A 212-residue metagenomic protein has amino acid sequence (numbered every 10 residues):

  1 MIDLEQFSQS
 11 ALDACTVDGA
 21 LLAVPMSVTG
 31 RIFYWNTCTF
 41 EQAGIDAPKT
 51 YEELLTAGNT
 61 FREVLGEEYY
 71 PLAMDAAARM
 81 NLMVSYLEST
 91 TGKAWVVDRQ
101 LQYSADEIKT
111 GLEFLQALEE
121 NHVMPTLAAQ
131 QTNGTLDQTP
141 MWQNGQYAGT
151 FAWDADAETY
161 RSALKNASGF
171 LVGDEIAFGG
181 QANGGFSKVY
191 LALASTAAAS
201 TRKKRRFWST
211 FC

Functional and structural regions predicted by a protein language model:
M1-F7, C38-K49, T139-G149, T159 (+1 more regions): Extracytoplasmic "Venus flytrap"/periplasmic binding protein-like
M1-G30, E107, V172-F178, A194: Hinge/lid segment of periplasmic solute-binding proteins
I2-F7, L72, G92-L112, S162-G184: Short, solvent-exposed loop/beta-turn-alpha elements that line the ligand-binding surface or hinge of extracytoplasmic
L22-A23, E63-A76, H122: Bilobed periplasmic-binding protein-like "clamshell/Venus-flytrap" ligand-binding domains
Q42, N121, A163-C212: Extracytoplasmic/periplasmic substrate-recognition and gating elements
Y51-L55, A128-Q143: Short helix-initiation/N-cap motifs at beta->coil->alpha
G58, Q100-A129: Glycine-centered hinge/linker elements that transmit conformational signals in sensory and ligand-binding systems
F151-W153: Short beta-strand and adjacent tight-turn residues that come in two discontinuous sequence segments and form the edges
